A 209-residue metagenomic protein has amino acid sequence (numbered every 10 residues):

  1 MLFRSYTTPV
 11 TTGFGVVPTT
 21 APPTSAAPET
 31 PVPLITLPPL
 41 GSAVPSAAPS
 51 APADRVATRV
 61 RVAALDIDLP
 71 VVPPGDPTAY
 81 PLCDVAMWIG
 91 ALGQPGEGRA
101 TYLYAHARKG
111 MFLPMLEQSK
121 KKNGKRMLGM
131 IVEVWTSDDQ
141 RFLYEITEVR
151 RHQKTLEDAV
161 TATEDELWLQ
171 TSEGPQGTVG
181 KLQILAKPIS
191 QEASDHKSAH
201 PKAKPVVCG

Functional and structural regions predicted by a protein language model:
R4-G209: Solvent-exposed, non-transmembrane regions of membrane-associated and secreted proteins
